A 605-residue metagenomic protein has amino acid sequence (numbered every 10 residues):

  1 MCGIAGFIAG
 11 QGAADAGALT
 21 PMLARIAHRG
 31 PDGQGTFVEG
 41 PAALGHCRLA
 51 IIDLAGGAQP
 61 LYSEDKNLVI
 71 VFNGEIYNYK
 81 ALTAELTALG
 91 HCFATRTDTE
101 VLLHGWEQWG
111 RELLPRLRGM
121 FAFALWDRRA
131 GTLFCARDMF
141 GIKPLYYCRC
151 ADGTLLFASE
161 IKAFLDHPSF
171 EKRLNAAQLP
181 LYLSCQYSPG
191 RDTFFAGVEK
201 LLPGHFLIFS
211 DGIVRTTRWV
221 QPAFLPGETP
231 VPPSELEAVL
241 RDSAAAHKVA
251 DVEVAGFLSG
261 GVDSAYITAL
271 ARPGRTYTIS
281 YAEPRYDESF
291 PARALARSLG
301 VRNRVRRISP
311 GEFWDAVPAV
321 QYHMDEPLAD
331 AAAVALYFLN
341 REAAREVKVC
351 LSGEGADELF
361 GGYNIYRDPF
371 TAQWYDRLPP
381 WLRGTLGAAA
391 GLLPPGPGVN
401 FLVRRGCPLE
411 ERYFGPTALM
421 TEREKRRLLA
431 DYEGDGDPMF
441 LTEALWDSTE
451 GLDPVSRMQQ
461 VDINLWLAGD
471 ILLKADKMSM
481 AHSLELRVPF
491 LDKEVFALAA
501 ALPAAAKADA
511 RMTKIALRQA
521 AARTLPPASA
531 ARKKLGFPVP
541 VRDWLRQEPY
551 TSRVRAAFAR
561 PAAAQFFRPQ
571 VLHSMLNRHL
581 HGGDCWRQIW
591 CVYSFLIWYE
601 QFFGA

Functional and structural regions predicted by a protein language model:
M1, P21, E112, D166 (+5 more regions): Adenosyl-5′-phosphate
M1-M324, L336, N340, R523 (+4 more regions): Cysteine-centered catalytic environments shared across enzyme families
T20, K80, E100-L103, A177 (+11 more regions): Non-catalytic, well-ordered alpha-helical scaffold segments
T132-F134, K143-P144, L165, E358-G362 (+2 more regions): Short catalytic/ligand-binding loop motif for oxyanion handling, primarily in non-cytosolic enzymes, centered on
L133, V399-N400: Conserved beta-loop-beta connector loops within the AMP-binding
P318-Y322, A344, Y366-D368, W544-R546: Short low-complexity, flexible loop/linker segments enriched in glycine and/or proline with clustered acidic
L328-D330: Acceptor-substrate binding/catalytic loop of class I
F338-G396, T449, W466, L472-V495: Active-site adenylate/phosphate-handling loop in enzymes that bind or generate adenylated species
